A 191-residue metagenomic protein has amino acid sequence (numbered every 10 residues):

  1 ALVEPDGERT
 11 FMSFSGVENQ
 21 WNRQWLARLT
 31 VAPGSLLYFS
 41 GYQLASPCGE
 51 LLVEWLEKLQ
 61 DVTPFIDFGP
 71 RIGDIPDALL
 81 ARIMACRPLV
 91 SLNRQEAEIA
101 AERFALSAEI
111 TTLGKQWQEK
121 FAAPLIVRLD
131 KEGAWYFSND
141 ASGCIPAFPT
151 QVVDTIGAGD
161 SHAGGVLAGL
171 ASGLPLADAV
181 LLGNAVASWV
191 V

Functional and structural regions predicted by a protein language model:
A1-F39: Conserved N-terminal subdomain of the carbohydrate kinase-like
V3-E8, A81-A85, S107-I110, A141-C144: Short, hinge-like loop/turn segments at secondary-structure boundaries
S15-E18, P70, Q95-E96, F148-T150: Short, acidic/turn-prone active-site loops that include or flank metal/cofactor- and phosphate-binding residues
E18, T63, L89, P124-I126: A residue-level structural signature of the nucleotidyltransferase/glycosyltransferase Rossmann-like core
R23-L26, L52-V53, I75-L79, T111-G114 (+2 more regions): A generic local structural motif
A32, A85, K120: Structured loop/turn residues at beta-strand edges in well-structured enzyme cores
L36-T111, E132-A134: Conserved beta-alpha-beta core of the PfkB/ribokinase-like small-molecule kinase fold
K58, E102-V191: Conserved phosphate-binding/catalytic region of the ribokinase-like
